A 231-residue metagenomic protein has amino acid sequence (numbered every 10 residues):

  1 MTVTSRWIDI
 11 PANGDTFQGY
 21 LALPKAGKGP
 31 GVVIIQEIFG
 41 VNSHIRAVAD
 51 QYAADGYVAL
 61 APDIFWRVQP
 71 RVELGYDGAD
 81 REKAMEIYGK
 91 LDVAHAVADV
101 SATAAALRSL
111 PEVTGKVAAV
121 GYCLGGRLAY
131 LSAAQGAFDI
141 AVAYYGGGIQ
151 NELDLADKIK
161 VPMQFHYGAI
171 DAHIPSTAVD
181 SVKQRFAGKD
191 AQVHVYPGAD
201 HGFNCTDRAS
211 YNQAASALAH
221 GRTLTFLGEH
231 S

Functional and structural regions predicted by a protein language model:
M1-S231: N-terminal cap/leader regions of alpha/beta-hydrolase-fold enzymes, predominantly small-molecule hydrolases
